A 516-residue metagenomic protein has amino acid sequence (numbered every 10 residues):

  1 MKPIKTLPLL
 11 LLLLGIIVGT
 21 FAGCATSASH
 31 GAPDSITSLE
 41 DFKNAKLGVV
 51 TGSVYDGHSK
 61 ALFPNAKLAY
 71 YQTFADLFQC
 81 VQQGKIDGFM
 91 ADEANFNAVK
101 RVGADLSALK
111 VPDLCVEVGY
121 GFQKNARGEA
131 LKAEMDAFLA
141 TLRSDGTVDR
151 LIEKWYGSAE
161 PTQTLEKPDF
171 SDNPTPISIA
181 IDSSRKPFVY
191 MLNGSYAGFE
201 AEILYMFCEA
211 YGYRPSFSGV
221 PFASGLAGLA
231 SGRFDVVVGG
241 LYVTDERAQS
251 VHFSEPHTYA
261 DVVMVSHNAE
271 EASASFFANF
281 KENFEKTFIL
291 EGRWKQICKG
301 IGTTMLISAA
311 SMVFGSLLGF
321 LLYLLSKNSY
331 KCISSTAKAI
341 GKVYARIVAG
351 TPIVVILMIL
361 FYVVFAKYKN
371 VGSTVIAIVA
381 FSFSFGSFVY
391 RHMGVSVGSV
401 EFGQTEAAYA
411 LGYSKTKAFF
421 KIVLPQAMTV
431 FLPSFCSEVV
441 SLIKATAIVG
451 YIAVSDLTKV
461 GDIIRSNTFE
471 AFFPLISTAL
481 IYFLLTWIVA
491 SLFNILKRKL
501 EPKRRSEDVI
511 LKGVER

Functional and structural regions predicted by a protein language model:
M1-L10: Bacterial N-terminal signal peptides that target proteins for export
T20-G23: C-terminal motif of bacterial Sec signal peptides marking the signal peptidase cleavage site
A25-T26, S53, K60, N95-N97 (+6 more regions): Extended ligand-binding regions for polar small-molecule ligands
T26-F42, G52, E93-E117, K124-N125 (+5 more regions): Acidic, polar ligand-binding/catalytic clefts
H30-G103, R127-G128, A278: Pocket-lining segment of extracytoplasmic ligand-binding domains
G31, N44-T51, A61-C80, N173-L241 (+1 more regions): Extracytoplasmic small-molecule ligand-binding "clamshell" domains of the periplasmic binding protein/Venus flytrap
G57-H58, A130, K186-M191, E246: Short, solvent-exposed loop/turn elements at domain surfaces
S273-R516: Transmembrane alpha-helices and adjacent helix-loop boundaries
